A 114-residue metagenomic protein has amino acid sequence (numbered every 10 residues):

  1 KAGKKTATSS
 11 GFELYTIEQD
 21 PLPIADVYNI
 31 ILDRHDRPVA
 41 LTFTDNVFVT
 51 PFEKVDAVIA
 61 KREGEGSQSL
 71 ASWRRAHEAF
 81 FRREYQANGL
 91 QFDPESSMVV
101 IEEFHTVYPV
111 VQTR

Functional and structural regions predicted by a protein language model:
K1-L41, V47-R114: Mixed-charge, low-complexity intrinsically disordered regions
